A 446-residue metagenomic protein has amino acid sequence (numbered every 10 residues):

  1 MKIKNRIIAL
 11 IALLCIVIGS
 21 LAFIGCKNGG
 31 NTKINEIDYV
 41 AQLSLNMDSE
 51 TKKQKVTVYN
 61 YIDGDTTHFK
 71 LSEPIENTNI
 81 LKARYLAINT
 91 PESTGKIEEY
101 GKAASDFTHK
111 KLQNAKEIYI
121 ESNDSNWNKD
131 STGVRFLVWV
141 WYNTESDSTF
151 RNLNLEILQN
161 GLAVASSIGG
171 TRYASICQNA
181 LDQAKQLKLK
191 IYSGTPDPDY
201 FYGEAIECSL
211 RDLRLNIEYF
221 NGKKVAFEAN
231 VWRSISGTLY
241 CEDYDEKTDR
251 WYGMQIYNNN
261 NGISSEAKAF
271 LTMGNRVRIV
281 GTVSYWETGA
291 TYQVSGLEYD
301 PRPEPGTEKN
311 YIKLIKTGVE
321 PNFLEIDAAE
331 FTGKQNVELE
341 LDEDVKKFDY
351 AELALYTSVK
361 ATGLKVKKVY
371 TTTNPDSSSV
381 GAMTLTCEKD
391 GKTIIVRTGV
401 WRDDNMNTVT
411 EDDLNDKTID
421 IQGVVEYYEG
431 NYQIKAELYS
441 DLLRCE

Functional and structural regions predicted by a protein language model:
K2-I11: Bacterial N-terminal signal peptides that target proteins for export
I11-S20: Bacterial N-terminal signal peptides
A22-G25: C-terminal motif of bacterial Sec signal peptides marking the signal peptidase cleavage site
K27-G29: Bacterial signal peptide processing site
T32-L155: Electropositive
K33-M47, G170, K185-E446: OB-fold nucleic-acid-binding modules
E92-E99, D106, S122-N123, V138 (+6 more regions): Second-shell loop/turn segments in exported
G95-D106, K111-N114, D147-S148, T171-N179 (+5 more regions): Soluble non-cytosolic domains of exported or imported proteins
